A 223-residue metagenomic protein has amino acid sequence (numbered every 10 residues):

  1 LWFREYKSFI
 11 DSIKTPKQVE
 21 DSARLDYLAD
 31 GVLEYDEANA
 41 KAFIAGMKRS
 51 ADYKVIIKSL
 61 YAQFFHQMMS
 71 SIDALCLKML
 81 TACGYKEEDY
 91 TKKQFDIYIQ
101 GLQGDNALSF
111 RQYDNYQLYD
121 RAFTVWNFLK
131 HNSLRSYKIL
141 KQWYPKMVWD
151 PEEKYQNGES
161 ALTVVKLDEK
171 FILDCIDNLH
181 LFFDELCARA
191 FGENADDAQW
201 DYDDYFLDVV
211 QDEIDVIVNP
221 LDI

Functional and structural regions predicted by a protein language model:
L1-A62, Y116-Q117, T124, Y144-I223: Extended intrinsically disordered or low-complexity regions, especially N/C-terminal cytosolic tails and loops, rather
L60-E169, L173, D177-F182: Flexible secondary-structure boundary motifs
